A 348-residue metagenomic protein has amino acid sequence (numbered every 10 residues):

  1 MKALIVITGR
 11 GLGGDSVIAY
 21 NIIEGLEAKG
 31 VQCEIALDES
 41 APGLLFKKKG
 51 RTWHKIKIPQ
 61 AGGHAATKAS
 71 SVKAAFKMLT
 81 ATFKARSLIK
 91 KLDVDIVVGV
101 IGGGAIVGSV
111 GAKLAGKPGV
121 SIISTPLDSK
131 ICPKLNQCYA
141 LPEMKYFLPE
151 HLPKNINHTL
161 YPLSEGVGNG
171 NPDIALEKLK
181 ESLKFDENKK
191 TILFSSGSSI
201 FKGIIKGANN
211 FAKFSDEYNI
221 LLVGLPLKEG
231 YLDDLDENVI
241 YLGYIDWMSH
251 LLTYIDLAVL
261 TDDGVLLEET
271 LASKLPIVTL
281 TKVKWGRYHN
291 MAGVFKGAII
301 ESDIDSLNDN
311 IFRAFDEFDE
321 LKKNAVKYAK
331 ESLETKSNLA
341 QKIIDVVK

Functional and structural regions predicted by a protein language model:
M1-K2, N171-L193: Nucleotide-sugar donor-binding and catalytic loop/hinge architecture of NDP-sugar-dependent glycosyltransferases
I5-L12, E24-K77, K84, I240 (+1 more regions): Conserved nucleotide-sugar phosphate-binding/catalytic loop shared by glycosyltransferases and other
V94-I96, T253-D262: Acidic donor-binding loop of glycosyltransferase active sites
K117-I174: Active-site-proximal region of nucleotide-activated glycan assembly enzymes, centered on histidine/acidic-rich loops
F185-L252: Donor-nucleotide binding loops and adjacent catalytic segments primarily of GT-B fold Leloir glycosyltransferases
V283-I311: Change "using UDP/GDP/dTDP sugars" to "using nucleotide sugars
I304, F312-Y328: Conserved donor-nucleotide binding/catalytic region of nucleotide-linked donor-dependent transferases
E317, E331-K348: C-terminal alpha-helical cap of glycosyltransferases
